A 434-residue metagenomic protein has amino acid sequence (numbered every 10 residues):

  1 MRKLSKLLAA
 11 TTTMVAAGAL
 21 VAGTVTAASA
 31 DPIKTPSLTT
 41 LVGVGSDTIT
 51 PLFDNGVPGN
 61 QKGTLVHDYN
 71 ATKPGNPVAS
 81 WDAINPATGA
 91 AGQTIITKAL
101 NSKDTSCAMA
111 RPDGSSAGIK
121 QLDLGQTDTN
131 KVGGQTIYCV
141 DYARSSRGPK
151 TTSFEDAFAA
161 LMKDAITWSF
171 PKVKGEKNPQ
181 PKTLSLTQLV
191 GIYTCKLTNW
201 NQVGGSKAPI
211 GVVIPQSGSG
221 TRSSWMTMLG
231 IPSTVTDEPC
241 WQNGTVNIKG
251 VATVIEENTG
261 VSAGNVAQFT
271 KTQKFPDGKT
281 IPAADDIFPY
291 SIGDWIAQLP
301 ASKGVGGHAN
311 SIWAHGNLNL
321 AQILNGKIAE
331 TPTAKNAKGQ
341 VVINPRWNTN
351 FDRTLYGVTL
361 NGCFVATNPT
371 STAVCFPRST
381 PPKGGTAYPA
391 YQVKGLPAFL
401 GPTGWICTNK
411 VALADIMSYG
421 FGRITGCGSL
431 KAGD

Functional and structural regions predicted by a protein language model:
M1-A30: Secretory targeting and sorting signals
S29-D434: Flexible loop/hinge segments at secondary-structure junctions
